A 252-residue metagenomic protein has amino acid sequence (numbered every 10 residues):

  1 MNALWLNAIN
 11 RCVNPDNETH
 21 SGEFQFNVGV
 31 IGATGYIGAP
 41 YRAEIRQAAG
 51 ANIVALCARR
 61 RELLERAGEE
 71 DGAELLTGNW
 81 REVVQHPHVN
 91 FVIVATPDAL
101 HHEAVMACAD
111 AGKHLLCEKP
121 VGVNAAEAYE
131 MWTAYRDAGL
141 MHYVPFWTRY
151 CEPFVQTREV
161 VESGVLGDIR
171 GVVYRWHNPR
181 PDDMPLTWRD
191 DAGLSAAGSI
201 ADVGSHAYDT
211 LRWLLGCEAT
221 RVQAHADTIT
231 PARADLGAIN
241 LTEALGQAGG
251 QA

Functional and structural regions predicted by a protein language model:
N2-D71: N-terminal Rossmann-like dinucleotide-binding module
G38-A39, H102, S205: Residues forming the Rossmann-fold NAD(P)(H) cofactor-binding site
A51-A55, N90-V92, A197-G198: Short active-site oxyanion
D71-T133: Beta-loop-alpha module in the N-terminal Rossmann-like domain of NAD(P)-dependent dehydrogenases, especially those
E130-W147, D168-V172: Rossmann-fold dehydrogenase core element
T148-P231: Predominantly a Rossmann-like dinucleotide-binding segment in NAD(P)-dependent oxidoreductases
A226-L236, N240-A252: NAD(P)-dinucleotide binding in Rossmann-like oxidoreductases
